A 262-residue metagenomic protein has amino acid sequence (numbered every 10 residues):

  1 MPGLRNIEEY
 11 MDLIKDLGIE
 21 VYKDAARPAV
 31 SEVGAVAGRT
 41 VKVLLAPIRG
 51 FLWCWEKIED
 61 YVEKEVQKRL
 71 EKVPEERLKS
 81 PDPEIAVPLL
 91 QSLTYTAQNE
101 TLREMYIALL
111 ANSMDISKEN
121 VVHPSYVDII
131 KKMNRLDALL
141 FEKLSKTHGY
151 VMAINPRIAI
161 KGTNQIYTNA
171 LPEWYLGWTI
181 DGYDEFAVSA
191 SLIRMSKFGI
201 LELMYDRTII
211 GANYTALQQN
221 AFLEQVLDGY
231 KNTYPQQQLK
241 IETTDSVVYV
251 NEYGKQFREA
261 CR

Functional and structural regions predicted by a protein language model:
L4-L136: Charged, alpha-helical interface segments at or near domain boundaries
I7-Y10, V188, Q219, L223: Short amphipathic alpha-helical segments that mediate assembly, nucleic-acid/protein binding, or membrane association
P81-I85, W174, W178-I210: Short amphipathic alpha-helical interaction segments
T101, V121-D128, K132-L139, Y183-S196 (+1 more regions): Short, well-structured alpha-helical interface segments that form or flank functional binding sites
H123-I180: Short amphipathic alpha-helical interface segments
S145, G149, S196, I200 (+1 more regions): Hydrophobic/aromatic-lined pockets within catalytic cores
H148-Q165, L203-Q225: Internal, charge-rich low-complexity segments
A212-R262: Short, amphipathic alpha-helical interaction segments positioned at domain boundaries
